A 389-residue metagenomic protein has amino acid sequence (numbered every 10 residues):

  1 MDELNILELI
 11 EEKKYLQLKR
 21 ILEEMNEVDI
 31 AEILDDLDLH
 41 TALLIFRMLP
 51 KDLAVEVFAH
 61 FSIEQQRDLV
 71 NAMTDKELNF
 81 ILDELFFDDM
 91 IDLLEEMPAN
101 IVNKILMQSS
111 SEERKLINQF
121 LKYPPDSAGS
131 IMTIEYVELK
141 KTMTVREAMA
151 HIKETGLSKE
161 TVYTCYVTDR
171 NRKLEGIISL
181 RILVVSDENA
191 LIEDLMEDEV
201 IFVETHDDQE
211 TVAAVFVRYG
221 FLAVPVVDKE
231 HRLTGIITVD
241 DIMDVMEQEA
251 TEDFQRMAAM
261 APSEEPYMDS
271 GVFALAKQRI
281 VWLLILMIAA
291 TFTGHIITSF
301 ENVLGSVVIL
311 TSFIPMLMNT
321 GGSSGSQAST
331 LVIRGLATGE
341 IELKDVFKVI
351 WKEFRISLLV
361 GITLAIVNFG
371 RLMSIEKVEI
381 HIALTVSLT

Functional and structural regions predicted by a protein language model:
M1-A261: Hydrophobic packing positions in regular secondary-structure scaffolds
T142, A250-T389: Alpha-helical transmembrane segments and their membrane-interface boundaries that form or gate the permeation pathway
